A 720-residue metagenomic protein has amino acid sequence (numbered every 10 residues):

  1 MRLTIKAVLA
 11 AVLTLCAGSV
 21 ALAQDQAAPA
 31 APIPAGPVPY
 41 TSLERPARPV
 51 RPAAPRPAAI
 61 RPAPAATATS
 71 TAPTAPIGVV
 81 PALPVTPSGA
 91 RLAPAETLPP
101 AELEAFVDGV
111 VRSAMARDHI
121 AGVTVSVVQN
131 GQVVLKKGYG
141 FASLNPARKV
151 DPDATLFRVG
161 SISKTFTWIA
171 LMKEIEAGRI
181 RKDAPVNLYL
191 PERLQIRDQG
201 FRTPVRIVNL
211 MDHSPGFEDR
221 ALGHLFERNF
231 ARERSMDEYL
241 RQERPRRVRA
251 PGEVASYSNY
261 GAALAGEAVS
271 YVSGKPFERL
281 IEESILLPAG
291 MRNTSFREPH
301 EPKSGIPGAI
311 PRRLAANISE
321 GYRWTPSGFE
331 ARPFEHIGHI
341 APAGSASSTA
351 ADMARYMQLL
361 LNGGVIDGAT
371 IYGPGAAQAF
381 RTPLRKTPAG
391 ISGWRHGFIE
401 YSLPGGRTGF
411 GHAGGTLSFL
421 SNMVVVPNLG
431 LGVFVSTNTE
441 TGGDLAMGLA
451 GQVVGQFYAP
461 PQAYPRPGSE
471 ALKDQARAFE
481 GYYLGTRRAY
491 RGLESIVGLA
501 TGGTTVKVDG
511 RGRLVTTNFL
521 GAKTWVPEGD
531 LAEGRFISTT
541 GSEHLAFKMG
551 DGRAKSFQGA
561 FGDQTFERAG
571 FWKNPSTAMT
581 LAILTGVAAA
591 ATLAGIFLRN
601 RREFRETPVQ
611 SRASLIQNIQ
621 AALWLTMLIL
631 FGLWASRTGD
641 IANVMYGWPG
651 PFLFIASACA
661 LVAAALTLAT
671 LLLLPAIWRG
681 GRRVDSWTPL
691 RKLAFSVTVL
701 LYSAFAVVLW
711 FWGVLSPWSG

Functional and structural regions predicted by a protein language model:
M1-L9: Bacterial N-terminal signal peptides that target proteins for export
V8-S19: Bacterial N-terminal signal peptides
A23-P99: Compositionally biased, proline/threonine/alanine/serine-rich low-complexity intrinsically disordered stretches
P46-T69, T74, V79-P81, G160 (+13 more regions): Soluble extramembrane regions of membrane proteins in the secretory/endomembrane system
E96-F157, R179-R181, E192-Q195, R232 (+2 more regions): Short, conserved catalytic-motif segment at the N-terminal edge
A105-V111, V125, G131, F157-D183 (+2 more regions): Active-site SXXK
Y139-S143, D198-P427, V453: Short, surface-exposed loop or secondary-structure junction motifs that flank catalytic or metal-binding residues
L445-G720: Peripheral terminal and inter-domain segments
